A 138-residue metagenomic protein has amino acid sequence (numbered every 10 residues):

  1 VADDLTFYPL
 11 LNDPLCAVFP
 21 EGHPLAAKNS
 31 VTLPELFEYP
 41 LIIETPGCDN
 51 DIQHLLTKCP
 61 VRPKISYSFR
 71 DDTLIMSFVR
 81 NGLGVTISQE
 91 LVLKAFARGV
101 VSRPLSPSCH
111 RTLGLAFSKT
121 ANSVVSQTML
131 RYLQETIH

Functional and structural regions predicted by a protein language model:
A2-L15, F19-L41, S126-Q127: Flexible hinge/capping segments at coil-to-helix
A2-P14, T73-A121: Beta-alpha-beta core module
F19, T45, F69, I87-Q89: A short structural motif in glycosyltransferase catalytic domains
L25, Y39-C59, S123-T128: Secondary-structure junction motif
P34, T112, A116-H138: Extended ligand-binding regions for polar small-molecule ligands
I43, R62-D71: Short beta-strand-to-loop elements that line the ligand-binding cleft of bilobed periplasmic-binding protein-like
D49, D71-D72: Conserved glycosyltransferase catalytic-site signature
T57-S66, V100: A local structural motif
